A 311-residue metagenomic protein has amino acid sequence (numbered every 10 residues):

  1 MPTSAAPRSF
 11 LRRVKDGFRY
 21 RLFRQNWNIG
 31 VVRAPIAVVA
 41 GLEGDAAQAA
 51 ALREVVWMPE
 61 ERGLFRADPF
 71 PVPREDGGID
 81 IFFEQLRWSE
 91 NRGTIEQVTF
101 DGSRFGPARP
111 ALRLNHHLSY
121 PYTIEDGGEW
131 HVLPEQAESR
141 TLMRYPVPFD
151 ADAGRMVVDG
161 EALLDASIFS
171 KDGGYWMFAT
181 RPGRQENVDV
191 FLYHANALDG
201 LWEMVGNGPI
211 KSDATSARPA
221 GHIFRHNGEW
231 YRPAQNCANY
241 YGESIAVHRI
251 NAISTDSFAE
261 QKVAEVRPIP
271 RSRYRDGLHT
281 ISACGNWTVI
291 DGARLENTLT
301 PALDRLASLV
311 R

Functional and structural regions predicted by a protein language model:
M1-R311: Carbohydrate-active catalytic/glycan-binding domains of CAZyme proteins, especially the secreted or lumenal ectodomains
